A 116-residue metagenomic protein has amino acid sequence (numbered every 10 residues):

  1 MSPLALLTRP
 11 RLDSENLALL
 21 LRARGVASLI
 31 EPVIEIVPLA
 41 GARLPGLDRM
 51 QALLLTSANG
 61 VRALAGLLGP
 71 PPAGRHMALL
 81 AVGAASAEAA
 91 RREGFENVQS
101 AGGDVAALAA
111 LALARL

Functional and structural regions predicted by a protein language model:
M1-L116: Signature of uroporphyrinogen-III synthase
